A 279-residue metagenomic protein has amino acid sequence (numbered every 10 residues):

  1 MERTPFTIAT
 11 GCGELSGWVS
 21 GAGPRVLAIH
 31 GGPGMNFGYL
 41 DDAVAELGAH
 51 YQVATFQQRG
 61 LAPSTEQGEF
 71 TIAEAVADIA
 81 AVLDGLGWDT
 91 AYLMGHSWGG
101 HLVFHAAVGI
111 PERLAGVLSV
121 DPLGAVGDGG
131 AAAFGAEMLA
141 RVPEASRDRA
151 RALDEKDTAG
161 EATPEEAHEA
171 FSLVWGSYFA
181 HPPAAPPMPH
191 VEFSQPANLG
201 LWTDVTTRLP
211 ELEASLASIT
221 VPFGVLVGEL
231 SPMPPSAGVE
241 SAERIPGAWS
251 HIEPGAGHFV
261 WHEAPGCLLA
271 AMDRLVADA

Functional and structural regions predicted by a protein language model:
G11-E66: Conserved HGGG/HGGXW glycine-rich cap/lid loop of the alpha/beta-hydrolase fold
L27-G31, H96, V227: The conserved beta1-alpha1 loop
T55-M94, W98, A270: Active-site loop/oxyanion-hole signature of alpha/beta-hydrolase fold enzymes
D89-A133: Conserved hydrolase catalytic core segment
V117-K156: Flexible "cap/lid" loop of the alpha/beta hydrolase fold
R151-T206: Conserved alpha/beta-hydrolase catalytic His-Asp/Glu region
A184-E240: Conserved serine/cysteine hydrolase catalytic core
A248-A279: Catalytic active-site module of serine/aspartate enzymes centered on a nucleophile-bearing elbow/loop
